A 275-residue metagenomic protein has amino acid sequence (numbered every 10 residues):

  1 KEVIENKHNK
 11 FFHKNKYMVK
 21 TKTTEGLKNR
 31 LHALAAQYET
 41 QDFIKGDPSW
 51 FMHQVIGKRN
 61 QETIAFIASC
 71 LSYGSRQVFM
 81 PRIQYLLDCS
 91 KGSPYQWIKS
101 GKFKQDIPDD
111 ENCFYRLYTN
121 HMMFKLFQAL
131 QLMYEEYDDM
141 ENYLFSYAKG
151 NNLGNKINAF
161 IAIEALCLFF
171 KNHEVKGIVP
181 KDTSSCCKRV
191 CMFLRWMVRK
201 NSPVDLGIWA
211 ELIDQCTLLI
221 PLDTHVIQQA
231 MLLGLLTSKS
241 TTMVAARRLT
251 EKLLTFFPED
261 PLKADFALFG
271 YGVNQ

Functional and structural regions predicted by a protein language model:
K1-Y17: N-terminal amphipathic/basic-hydrophobic helices that include classical n-h-c signal peptides and signal-anchor
N15-Q275: HhH-family (HhH-GPD) DNA N-glycosylase catalytic core used in base-excision repair
